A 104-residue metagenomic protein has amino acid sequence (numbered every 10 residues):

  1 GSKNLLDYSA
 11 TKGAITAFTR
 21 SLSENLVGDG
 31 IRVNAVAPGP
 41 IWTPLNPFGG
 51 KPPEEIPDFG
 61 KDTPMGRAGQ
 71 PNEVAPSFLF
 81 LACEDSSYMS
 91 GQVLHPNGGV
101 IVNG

Functional and structural regions predicted by a protein language model:
G1-L5, V27-G28: Active-site "substrate specificity/gating" loop of NAD(P)-dependent dehydrogenases, especially the short-chain
Y8, T16: Catalytic tyrosine of NAD(P)H-dependent dehydrogenase/reductases that use a Tyr as the general acid/base
T11, T19: Active-site helix of classical SDR
E24-G28, S87: Alpha-helical segment proximal to the catalytic Tyr-Lys
G28, P40-T63, N103-G104: A glycine/serine/threonine-rich, flexible loop-to-helix segment that serves as the NAD(P) cofactor-binding "lid"
R32-W42, A82-D85, H95-N97: Conserved SDR Rossmann-fold cofactor-binding beta-strand/turn motif
T63-V74, D85: A conserved structural motif in NAD(P)-dependent oxidoreductases
F78-L79, S90-G104: Short C-terminal tail/terminal secondary-structure segment of NAD(P)H-dependent dehydrogenase/reductase domains
